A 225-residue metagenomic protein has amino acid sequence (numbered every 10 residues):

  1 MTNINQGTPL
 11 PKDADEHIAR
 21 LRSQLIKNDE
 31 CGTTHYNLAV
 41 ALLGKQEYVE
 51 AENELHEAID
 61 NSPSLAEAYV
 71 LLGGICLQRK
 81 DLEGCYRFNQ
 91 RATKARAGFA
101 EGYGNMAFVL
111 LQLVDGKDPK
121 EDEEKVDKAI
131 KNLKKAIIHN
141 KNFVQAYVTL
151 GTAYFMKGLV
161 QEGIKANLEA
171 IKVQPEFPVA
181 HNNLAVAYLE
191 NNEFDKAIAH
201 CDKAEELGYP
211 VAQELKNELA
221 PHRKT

Functional and structural regions predicted by a protein language model:
M1-A19, F194-T225: Terminal, low-structured helical/coil segments at or just beyond the last alpha-helical repeat
M1-N5, T33, N37, A100-K117: Amphipathic alpha-helical repeat scaffolds of TPR domains
L10-R22, K45-E57, Q78-R91, L113-K135 (+2 more regions): Structural signature of tandem alpha-helical TPR/SEL1-like repeats, specifically the intra-repeat loop/turn
K27, N61, A95, H139 (+2 more regions): Structural marker of alpha-solenoid helical repeat scaffolds
G32-T33, A66-E67, A100-E101, V144-Q145 (+2 more regions): Helix-start (N-cap) detector for alpha-helical repeat units in TPR-like alpha-solenoids, especially tetratricopeptide
T33-G44, E67-G74, Q78: Non-membrane alpha-helical segments in proteins
N37, L71, N105, T149 (+2 more regions): Canonical tetratricopeptide repeat
